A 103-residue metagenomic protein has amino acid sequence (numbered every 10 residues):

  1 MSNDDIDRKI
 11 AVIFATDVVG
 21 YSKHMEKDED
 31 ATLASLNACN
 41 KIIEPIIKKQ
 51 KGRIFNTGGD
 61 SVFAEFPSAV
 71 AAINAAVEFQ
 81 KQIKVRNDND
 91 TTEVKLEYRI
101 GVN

Functional and structural regions predicted by a protein language model:
S2-V77, K81-Q82: Catalytic NTP-binding/metal-coordinating core of nucleotidyl cyclase/transferase enzymes
F14, T92-V94: Residue-level signature of the cytosolic catalytic core of signaling kinases
I83-T92: Active-site phosphate-binding and catalytic loops of NTP-dependent enzymes
V94-N103: A short glycine-enriched loop-to-beta-strand structural element that forms part of the catalytic core of nucleotide
